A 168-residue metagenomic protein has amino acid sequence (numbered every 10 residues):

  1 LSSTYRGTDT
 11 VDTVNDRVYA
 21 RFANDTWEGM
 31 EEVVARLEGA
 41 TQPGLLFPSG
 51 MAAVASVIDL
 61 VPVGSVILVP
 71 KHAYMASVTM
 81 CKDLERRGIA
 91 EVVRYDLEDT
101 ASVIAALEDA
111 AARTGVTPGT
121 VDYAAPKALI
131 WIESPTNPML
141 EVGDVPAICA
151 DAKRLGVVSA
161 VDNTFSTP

Functional and structural regions predicted by a protein language model:
L1, F47, Y95: Hydrophobic residues at beta-strand termini and immediately following loops that shape nucleotide-binding pockets
T4-A52, D59-L60, H72, A76-L84: Conserved N-terminal alpha-helix of the aminotransferase class I/II PLP-enzyme fold
E31, V57-I58, G64, V145 (+1 more regions): Generic hydrophobic/aromatic pocket-lining and core-packing "Φ" positions
V34, A53, I67, I130-E133 (+2 more regions): Buried hydrophobic positions in well-ordered alpha/beta secondary-structure cores of metabolic enzymes
M51-V54, L97-V103, T164-P168: Short acidic loop-to-helix transition motifs that present clustered carboxylates
V61-S134, A150-D151: PLP-dependent aminotransferase-like
V92, S159-A160: Hydrophobic beta-strand scaffold residues
P135-V158, F165-P168: Active-site core of PLP-dependent enzymes with the aminotransferase class I/II
